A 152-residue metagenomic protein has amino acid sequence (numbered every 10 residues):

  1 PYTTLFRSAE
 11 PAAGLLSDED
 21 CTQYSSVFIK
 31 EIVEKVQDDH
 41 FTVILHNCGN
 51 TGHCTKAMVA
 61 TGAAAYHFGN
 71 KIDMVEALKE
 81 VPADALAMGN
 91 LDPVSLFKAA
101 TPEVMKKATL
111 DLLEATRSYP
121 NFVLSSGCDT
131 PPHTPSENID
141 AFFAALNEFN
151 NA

Functional and structural regions predicted by a protein language model:
P1-A152: Active-site loop segments of alpha/beta catalytic cores
